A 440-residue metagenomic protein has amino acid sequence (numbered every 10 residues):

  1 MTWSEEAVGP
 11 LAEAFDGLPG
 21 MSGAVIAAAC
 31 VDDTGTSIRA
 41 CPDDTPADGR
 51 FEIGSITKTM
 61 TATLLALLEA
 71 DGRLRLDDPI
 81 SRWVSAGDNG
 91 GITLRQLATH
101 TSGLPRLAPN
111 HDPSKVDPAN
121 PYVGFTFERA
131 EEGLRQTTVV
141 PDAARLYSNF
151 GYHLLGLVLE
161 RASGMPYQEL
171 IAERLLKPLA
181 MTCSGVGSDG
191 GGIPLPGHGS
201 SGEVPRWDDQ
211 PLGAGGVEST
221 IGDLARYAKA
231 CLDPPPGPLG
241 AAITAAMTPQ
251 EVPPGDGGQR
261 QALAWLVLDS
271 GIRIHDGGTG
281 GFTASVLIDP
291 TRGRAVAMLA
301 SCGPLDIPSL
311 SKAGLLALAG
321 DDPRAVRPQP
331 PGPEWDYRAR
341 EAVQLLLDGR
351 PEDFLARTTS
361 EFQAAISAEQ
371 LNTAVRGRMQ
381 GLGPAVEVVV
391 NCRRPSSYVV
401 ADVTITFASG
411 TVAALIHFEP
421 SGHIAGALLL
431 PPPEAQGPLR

Functional and structural regions predicted by a protein language model:
E5, G20-A27, D43-L97, T137-F150 (+2 more regions): Short active-site loop at a secondary-structure junction that contains or immediately precedes the catalytic residue(s)
A12-P46, R50, L76, P113-A119 (+2 more regions): A short, well-structured edge-of-sheet supersecondary motif
M21-V25, G280-F282, G410-V412: Short, small/polar residue-rich loop motifs at catalytic or cofactor-binding pockets
G23, D33, G90-G280: Short, surface-exposed loop or secondary-structure junction motifs that flank catalytic or metal-binding residues
S37, S285-C302, A413-L415, I424-L430: Short, well-ordered beta-strand elements
D256, T373-L429: Surface-exposed, charged secondary-structure patches
A300-Q370, P438-R440: Short, gly/Ser/Thr-rich active-site loops of penicillin-recognizing serine hydrolases
G320-A325, A414, S421-R440: A short, surface-exposed interaction/processing loop segment used at functional sites
